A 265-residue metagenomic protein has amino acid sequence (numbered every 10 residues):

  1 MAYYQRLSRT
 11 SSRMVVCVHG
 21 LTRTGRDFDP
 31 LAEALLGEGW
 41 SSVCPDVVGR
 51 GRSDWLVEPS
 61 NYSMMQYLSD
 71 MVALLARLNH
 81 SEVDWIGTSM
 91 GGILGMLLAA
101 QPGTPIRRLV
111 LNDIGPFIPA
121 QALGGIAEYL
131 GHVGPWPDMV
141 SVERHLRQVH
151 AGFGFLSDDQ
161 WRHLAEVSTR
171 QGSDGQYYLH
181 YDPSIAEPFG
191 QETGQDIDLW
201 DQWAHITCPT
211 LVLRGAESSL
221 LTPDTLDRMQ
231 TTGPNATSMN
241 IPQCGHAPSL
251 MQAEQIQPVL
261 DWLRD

Functional and structural regions predicted by a protein language model:
M1-R6: A short loop-to-beta-strand scaffold at the N-terminal edge of the catalytic core in hydrolase folds
L7-R52: Conserved HGGG/HGGXW glycine-rich cap/lid loop of the alpha/beta-hydrolase fold
A32, G37, C44-I86, P258: Active-site loop/oxyanion-hole signature of alpha/beta-hydrolase fold enzymes
S81-A120: Conserved hydrolase catalytic core segment
P137-T193: Conserved alpha/beta-hydrolase catalytic His-Asp/Glu region
G172-R228: Conserved serine/cysteine hydrolase catalytic core
T232-H246: Catalytic histidine neighborhood in serine/cysteine hydrolases with alpha/beta-hydrolase-type architecture
C244-E254: Catalytic histidine-centered segment of alpha/beta-hydrolase-like enzymes
